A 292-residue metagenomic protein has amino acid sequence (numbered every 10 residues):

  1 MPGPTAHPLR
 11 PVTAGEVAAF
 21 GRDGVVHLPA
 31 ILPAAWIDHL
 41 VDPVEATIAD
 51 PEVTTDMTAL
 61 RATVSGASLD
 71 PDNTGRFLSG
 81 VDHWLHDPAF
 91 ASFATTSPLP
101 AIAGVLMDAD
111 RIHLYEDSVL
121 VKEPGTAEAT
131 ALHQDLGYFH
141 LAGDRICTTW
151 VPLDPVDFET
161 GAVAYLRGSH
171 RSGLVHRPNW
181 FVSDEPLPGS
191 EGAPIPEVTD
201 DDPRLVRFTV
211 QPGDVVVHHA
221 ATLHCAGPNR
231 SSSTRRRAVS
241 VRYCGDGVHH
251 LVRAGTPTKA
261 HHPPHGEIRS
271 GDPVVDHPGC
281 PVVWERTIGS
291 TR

Functional and structural regions predicted by a protein language model:
M1-R22, P29-L132, Y138, G266 (+1 more regions): Non-heme Fe(II)-dependent double-stranded beta-helix
P2-A6, T47-D50, T54, L69 (+3 more regions): Non-heme Fe(II)/2-oxoglutarate
A109-D110, L136, L141-A142, V151-A162 (+1 more regions): Active-site region of the double-stranded beta-helix
E123, D157, S172, G245-G247: Feature marks short, surface-exposed loop/turn motifs that line or immediately flank catalytic pockets and channel
Q134, G189-R204, S233-R235, R253-A260: Short, surface-exposed loop/helix-turn segments at secondary-structure junctions that function as lids/hinges flanking
D135-G137, I146, C225-R230: Glycine-rich phosphate/pyrophosphate-binding beta-alpha loops
H140-F158, T209, V217, R242-G245: Short, conserved beta-strand element in jelly-roll/cupin
V156-C225: Double-stranded beta-helix
